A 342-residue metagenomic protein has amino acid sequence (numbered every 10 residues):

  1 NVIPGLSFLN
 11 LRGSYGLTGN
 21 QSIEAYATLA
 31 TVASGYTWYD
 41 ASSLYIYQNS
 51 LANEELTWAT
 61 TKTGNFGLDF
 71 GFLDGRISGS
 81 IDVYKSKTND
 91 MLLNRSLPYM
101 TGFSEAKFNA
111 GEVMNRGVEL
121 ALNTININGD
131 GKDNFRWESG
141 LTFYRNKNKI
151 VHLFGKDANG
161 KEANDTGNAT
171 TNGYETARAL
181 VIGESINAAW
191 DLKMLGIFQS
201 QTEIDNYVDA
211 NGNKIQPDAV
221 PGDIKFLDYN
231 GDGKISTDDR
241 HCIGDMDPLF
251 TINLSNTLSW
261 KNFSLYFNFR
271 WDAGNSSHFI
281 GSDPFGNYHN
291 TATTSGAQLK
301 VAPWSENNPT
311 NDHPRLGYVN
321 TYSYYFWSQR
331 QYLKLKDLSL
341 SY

Functional and structural regions predicted by a protein language model:
N1-L180, Y322-Y342: Extracellular/periplasmic, surface-exposed regions of secreted and cell-surface proteins
Q21-T37, D157-D165, W190-K193, I197-I204 (+4 more regions): Membrane-proximal, glycine/serine-rich, low-complexity loop/turn segments characteristic of large bacterial
T28-S34, W58, L93-N94, Y99 (+11 more regions): Generic structural "secondary-structure junction" signal
Y39-L44, L92-S96, G117, L227-K234 (+1 more regions): Active-site-adjacent bridging/hinge elements
Q48, T60-G64, I235, G244-I252: Short, glycine/acidic-rich beta->alpha junctions
F108, N128-G244: Conserved small-residue
R136-E138, D245-A273, N320-Y342: Conserved C-terminal beta-signal and adjacent last beta-strands/turns of outer-membrane beta-barrel proteins
N213, D272-Y342: Extracytoplasmic gating/loop element in the C-terminal half of outer-membrane beta-barrel translocons and assembly
